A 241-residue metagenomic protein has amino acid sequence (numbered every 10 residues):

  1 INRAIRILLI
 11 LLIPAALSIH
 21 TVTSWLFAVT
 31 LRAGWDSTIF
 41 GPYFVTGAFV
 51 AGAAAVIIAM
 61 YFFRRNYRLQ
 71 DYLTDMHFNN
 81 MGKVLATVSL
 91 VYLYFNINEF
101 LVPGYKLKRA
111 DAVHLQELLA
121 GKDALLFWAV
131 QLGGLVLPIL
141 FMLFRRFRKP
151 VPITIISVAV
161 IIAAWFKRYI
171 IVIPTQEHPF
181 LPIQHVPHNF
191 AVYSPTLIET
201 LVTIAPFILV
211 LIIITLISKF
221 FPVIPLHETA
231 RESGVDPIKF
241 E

Functional and structural regions predicted by a protein language model:
I1-R3, Y72-M76, V113, H178-I198 (+1 more regions): Extramembrane terminal tails and long inter-domain/linker segments of multi-pass membrane proteins
I1-V130, F141-L143, F147, R231: Long, contiguous internal "core" modules enriched in hydrophobic/ aromatic residues
R32, M60-R65, L143, P152 (+2 more regions): Juxtamembrane/interface segments at transmembrane-helix termini
Y92, V160-A164, T215-S218: Alpha-helical transmembrane segments of multi-pass membrane proteins
Y94, P138, R168, P222: Hydrophobic, well-ordered secondary-structure elements that form the walls of internal hydrophobic environments
A129-L140, L209-V210: Hydrophobic alpha-helical transmembrane segments
P152-I162: Central hydrophobic cores of alpha-helical transmembrane segments in multi-pass integral membrane proteins
W165-I183: Juxtamembrane non-transmembrane "cap" segments at the membrane-aqueous interface of multi-pass membrane proteins
